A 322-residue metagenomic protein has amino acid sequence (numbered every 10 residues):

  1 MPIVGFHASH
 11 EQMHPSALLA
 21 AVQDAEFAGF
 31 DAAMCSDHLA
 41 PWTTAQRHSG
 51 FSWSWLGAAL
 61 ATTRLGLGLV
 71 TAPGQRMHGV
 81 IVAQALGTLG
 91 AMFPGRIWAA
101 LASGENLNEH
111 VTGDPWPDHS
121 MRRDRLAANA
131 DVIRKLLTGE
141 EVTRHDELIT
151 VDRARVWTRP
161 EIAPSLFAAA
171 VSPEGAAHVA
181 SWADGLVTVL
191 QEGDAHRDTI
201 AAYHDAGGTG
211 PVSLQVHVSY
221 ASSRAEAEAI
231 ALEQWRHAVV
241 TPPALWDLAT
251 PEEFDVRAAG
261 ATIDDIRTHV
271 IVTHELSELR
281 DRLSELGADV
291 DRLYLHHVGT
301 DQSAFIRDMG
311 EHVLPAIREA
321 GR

Functional and structural regions predicted by a protein language model:
M1-R322: Active-site-adjacent structural elements that line small-molecule/cofactor binding pockets in enzymes
